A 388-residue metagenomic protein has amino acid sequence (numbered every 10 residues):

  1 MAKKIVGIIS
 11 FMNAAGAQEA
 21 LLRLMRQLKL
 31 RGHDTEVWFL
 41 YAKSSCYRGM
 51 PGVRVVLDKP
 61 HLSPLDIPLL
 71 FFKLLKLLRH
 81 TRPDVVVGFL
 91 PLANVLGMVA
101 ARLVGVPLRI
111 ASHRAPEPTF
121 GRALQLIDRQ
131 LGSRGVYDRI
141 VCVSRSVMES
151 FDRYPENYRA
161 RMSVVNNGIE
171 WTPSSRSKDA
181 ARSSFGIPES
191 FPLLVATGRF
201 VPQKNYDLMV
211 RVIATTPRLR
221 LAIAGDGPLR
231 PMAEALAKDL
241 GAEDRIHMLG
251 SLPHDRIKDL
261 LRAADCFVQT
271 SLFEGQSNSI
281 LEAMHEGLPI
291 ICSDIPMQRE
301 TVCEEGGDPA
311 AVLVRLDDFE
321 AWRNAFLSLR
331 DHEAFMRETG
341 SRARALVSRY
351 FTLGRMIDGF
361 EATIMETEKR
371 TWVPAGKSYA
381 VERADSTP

Functional and structural regions predicted by a protein language model:
G7-D66, R161-M162: N-terminal strand-loop element at the rim of the active site of nucleotide-sugar-dependent glycosyltransferases
A15-R26, P192-T215, P228-A235, G354: A conserved mid-protein helix/loop that constitutes part of the nucleotide-sugar donor-binding site
F39, P289-C292, R299-V302: Short hydrophobic beta-strand element within catalytic cores of glycosyltransferases and related nucleotide-activated
L78, S251-L252, D259-A264: Short alpha-helical donor nucleotide-sugar binding micro-motif in glycosyltransferases
G88-N94, H113: Short His-centered aromatic/hydrophobic patch
S174-I187, A375: A short helix/loop element that forms part of the nucleotide-sugar donor recognition site in Leloir-type
P253, L272: Aromatic "clamp/platform" in nucleotide-sugar-dependent glycosyltransferases that forms part of the donor/acceptor
E304-E320, S328-E333: Conserved acidic donor-binding segment of nucleotide-sugar-dependent glycosyltransferases
